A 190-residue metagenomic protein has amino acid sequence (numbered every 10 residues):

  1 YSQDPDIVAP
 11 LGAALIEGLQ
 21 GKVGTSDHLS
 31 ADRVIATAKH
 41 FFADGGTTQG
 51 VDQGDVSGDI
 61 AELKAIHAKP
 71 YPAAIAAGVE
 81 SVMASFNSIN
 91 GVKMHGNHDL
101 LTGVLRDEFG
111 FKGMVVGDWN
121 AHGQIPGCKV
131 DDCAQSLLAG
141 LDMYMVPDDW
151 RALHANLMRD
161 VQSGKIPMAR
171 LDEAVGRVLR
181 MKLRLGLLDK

Functional and structural regions predicted by a protein language model:
Y1-K190: Glycoside hydrolase catalytic-domain context in secreted enzymes
